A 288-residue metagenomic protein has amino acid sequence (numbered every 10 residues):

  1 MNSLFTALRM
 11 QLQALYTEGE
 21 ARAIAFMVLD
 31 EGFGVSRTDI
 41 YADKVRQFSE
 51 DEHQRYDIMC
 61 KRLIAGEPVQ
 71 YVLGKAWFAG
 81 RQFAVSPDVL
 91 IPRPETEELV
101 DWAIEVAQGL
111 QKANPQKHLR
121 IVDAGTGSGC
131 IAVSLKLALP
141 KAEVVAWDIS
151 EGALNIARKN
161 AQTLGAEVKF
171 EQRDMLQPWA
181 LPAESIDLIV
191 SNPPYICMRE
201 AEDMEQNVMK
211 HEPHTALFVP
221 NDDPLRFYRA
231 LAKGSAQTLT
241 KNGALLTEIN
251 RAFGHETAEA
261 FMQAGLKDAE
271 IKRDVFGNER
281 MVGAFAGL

Functional and structural regions predicted by a protein language model:
M1-A76: N-terminal auxiliary segments of SAM/dcSAM-dependent transferases
A7, M27, R55-I58, E98 (+5 more regions): Alpha-helical elements of Rossmann-like donor-binding domains used by nucleotide-donor carbohydrate transfer enzymes
A14, R46, V89-L90, T247: Helix-turn-helix-type domain boundary/helix-start signal
E18-A21, K112-H118, K241: Short helix-terminating capping/connector loops at secondary-structure junctions
K44, D57-P140, V144-I156, Q172 (+2 more regions): SAM-dependent Rossmann-like transferase core, predominantly class I methyltransferases with a strong bias toward
E52, P92-E95, F227: An acidic site on a long C-lobe helix of protein kinase domains
A138-E143, W147-L288: S-adenosylmethionine
